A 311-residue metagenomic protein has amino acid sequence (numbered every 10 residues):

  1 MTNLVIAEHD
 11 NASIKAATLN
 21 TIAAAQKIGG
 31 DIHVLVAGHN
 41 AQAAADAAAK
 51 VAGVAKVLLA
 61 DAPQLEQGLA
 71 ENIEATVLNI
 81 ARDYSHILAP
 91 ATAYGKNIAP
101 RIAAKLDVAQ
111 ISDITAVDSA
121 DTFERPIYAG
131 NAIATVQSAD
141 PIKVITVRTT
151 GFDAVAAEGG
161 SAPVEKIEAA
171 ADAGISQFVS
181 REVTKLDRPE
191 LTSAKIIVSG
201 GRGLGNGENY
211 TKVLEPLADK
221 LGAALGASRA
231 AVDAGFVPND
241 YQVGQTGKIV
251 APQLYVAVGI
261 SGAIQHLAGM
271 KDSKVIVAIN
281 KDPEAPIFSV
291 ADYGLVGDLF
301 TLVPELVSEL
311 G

Functional and structural regions predicted by a protein language model:
M1-G311: N-terminal glycine-rich FAD/FM-binding segment characteristic of electron-transfer flavoproteins
